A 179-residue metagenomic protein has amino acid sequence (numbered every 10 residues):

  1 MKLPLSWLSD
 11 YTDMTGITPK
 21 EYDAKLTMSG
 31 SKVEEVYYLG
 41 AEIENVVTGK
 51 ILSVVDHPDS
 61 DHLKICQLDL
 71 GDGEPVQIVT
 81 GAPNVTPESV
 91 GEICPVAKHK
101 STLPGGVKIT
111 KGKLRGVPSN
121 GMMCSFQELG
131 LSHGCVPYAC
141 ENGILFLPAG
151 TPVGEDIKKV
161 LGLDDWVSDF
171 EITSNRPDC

Functional and structural regions predicted by a protein language model:
M1-C179: Phosphate-backbone binding interfaces of nucleic-acid-interacting proteins
